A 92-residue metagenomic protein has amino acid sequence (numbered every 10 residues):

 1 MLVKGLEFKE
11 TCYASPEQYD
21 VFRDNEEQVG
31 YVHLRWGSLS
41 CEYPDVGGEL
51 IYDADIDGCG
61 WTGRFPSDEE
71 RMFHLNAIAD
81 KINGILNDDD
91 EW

Functional and structural regions predicted by a protein language model:
M1-W92: Cysteine-centric segments in proteins
